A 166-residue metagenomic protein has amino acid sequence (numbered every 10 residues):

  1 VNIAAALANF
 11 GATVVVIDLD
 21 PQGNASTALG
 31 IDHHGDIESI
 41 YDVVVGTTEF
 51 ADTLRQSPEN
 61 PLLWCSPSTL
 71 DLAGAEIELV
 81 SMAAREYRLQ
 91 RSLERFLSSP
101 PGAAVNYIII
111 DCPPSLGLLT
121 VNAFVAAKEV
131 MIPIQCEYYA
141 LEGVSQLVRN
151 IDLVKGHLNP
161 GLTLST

Functional and structural regions predicted by a protein language model:
V1-T166: P-loop NTP-binding core
